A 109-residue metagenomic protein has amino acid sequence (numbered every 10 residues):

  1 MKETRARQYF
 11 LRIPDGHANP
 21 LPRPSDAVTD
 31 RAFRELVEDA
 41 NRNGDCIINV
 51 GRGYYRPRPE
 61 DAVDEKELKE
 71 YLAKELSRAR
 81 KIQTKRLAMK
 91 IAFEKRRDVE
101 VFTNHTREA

Functional and structural regions predicted by a protein language model:
M1-L11: Short alpha-helical segments that sit at the start of domains
G16-A27: Short acidic, hydrophobic short linear motifs in intrinsically disordered regions
V28-R42: Short amphipathic alpha-helical interaction segments
N41-R52: A short, conserved structural fragment
R52-P59: Minor-groove-contacting beta-hairpin "wing" of winged helix-turn-helix DNA-binding domains
A62-L87: Short, amphipathic alpha-helical interaction segments positioned at domain boundaries
K85-A109: Exposed, interaction-prone assembly regions rather than primary DNA-binding/catalytic cores
